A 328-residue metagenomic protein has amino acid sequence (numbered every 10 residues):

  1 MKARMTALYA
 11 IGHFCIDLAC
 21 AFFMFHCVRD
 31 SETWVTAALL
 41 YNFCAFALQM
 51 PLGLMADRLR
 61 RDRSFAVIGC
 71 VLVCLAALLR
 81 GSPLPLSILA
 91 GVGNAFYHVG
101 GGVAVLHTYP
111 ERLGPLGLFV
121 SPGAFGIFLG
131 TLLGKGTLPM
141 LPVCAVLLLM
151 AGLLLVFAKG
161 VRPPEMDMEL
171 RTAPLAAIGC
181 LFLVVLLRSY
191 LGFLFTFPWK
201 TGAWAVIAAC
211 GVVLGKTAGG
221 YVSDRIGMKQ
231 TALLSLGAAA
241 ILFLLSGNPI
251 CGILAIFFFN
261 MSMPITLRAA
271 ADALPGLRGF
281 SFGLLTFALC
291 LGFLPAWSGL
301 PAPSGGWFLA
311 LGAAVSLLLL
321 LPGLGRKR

Functional and structural regions predicted by a protein language model:
M1-N42, V184-K200, W297: Helix-loop boundary and gating motifs at the non-cytosolic
V35-D57, V206-G219: Central cavity-lining transmembrane alpha-helices of secondary-active solute carriers, predominantly the Major
A45, E111-G134, G279-G299: Glycine-rich segments within core transmembrane alpha-helices of 12-TM secondary carriers
A47-G81: Conserved MFS/SLC helix-loop-helix module at the cytosolic interface between two early adjacent transmembrane helices
D57-C70, D224-G237, L277: Cytoplasmic membrane-interface "Motif A"-like loop-to-helix N-cap segments of 12-TM Major Facilitator Superfamily
N94-P110, N260-G276: Intracellular juxtamembrane helix-capping segments at the cytosolic ends of symmetry-related transmembrane helices
P139-K159, G305-G325: Symmetry-related core transmembrane helices of the 12-TM Major Facilitator Superfamily/SLC fold
K229-T266: C-terminal transmembrane helical hairpin of 12-TM major facilitator-type secondary transporters
